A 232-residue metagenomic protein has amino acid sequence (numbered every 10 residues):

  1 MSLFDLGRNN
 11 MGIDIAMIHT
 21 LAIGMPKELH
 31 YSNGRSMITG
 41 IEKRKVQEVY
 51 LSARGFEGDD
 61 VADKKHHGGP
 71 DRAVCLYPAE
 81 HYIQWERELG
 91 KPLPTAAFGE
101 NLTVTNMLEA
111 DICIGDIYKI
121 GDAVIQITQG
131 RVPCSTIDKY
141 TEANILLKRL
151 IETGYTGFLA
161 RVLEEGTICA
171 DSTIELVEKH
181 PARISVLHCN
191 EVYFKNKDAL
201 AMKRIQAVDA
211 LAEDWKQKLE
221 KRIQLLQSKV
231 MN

Functional and structural regions predicted by a protein language model:
S2-K139, I145, P181-N232: Electropositive, beta-rich accessory/interaction domains or terminal extensions that provide binding surfaces
Q47, T156-F158, A170-S172: A short pocket-lining beta-strand/turn micro-motif at the edge of beta-sheets
G58, A160, C169: Short, flexible micro-motifs
F98-M107, L150-A160: Short, structured beta-strand/loop micro-motifs enriched in basic residues and often containing a Trp
G115, E165, A170-S172: Loop/turn positions that initiate beta-strands
I127, A160-R161: Short beta-strand His + acidic residue motifs that chelate non-heme Fe in jelly-roll/DSBH and cupin folds
T173-E178: Short hydrophobic beta/alpha edge segments that flank linear recognition/processing sites
